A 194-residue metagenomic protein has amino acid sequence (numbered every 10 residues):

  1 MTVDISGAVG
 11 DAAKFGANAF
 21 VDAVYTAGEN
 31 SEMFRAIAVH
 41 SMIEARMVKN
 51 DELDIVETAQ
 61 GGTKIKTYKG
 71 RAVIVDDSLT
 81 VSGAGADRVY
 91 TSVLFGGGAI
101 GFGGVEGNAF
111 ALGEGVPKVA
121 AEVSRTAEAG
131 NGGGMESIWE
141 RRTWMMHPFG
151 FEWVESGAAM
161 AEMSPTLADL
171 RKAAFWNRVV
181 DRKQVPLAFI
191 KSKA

Functional and structural regions predicted by a protein language model:
M1, N18-K49: Structured, hydrophobic secondary-structure cores that serve as assembly/anchoring elements
M1-A8: Long, hydrophobic, well-ordered secondary-structure blocks that form the structural core and pocket-lining surfaces
A8-F15, D22, V48-A194: Sequence/fold signature of self-assembling virion shell proteins
